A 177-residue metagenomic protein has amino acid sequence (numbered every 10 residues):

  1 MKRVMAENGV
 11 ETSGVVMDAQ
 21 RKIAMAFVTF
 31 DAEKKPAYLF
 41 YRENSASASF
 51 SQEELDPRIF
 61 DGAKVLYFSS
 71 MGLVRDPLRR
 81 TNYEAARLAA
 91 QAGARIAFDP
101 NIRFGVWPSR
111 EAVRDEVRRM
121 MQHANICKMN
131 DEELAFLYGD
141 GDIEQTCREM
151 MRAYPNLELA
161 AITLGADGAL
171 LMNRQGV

Functional and structural regions predicted by a protein language model:
M1-S69: Conserved N-terminal subdomain of the carbohydrate kinase-like
A6, R87-Q91, M121: Anion (oxyanion) recognition and catalysis
T12, I96-F98: Hydrophobic beta-strand scaffold residues
E43, M71, N101-G105, E132 (+1 more regions): Active-site beta-loop-alpha junctions enriched in small/polar residues
S47, M71-R80, F104-V113, D140-D142: Active-site glycine- and acidic-residue-rich loops that bind and position anionic ligands or nucleotide-like cofactors
V65-Y67, A97, K128, A161: Structural motif
D76-G93: Glycosyltransferases and closely related glycan-assembly transferases that use nucleotide-activated donors
A92, V106-V177: Conserved phosphate/ATP/ADP-binding segment of small-molecule kinases
